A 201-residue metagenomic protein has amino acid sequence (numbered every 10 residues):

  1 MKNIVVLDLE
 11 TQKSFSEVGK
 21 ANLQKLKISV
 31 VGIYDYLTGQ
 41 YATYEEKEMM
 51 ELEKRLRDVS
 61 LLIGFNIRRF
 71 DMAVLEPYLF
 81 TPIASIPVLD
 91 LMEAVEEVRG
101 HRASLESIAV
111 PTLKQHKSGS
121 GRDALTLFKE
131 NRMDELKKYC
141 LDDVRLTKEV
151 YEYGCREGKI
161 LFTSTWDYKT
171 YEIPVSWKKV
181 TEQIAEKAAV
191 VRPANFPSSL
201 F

Functional and structural regions predicted by a protein language model:
M1-F201: DEDD superfamily 3′-5′ metal-dependent exonuclease/proofreading module
